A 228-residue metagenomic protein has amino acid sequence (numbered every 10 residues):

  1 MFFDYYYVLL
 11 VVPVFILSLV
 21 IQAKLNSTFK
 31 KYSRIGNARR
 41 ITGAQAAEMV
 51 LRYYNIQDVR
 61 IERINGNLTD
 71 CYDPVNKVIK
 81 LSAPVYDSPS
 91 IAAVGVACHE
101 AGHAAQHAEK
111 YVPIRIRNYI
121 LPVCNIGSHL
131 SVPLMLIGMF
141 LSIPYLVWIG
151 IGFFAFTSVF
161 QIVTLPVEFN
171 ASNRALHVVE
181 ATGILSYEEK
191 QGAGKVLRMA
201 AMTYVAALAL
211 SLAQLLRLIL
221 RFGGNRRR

Functional and structural regions predicted by a protein language model:
M1, F140-I143, R226-R227: Membrane-interfacial hairpin junctions
F3-L9, I143-G152: Hydrophobic alpha-helical transmembrane segments
F3-Y5, Q22-G127, V159-Q214, L220-R228: Polar-ligand-bearing catalytic/cofactor-coordination segments of membrane-embedded or membrane-tethered inner-membrane
V11-I16, P133-I137, I219: Core hydrophobic alpha-helical membrane-spanning segments
V14-V20, F153-T164: Alpha-helical transmembrane segments of multi-pass membrane proteins
L25, L134-F140, V147-I151: Active-site-flanking segments in enzyme catalytic domains
L121-I143: Post-HExxH zinc-binding segment in Zn-dependent metallohydrolases
P133, W148, L208-L212: A hydrophobic membrane-anchoring feature enriched in long, contiguous, low-charge segments that mark signal-anchor
